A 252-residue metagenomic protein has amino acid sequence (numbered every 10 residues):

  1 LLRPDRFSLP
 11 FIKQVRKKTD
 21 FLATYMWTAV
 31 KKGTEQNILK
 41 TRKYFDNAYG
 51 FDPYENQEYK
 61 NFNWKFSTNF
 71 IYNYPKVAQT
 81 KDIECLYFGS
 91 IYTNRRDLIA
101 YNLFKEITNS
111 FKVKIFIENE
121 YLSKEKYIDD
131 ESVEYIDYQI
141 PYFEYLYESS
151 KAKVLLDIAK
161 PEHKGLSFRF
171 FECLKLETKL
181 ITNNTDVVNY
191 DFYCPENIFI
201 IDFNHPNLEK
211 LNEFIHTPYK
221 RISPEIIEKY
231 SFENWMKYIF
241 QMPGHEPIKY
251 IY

Functional and structural regions predicted by a protein language model:
L2-P4, E118-N119: Short, well-ordered beta-to-alpha junction loops that form the rim of enzyme active sites and present histidine/acidic
R3-N109, Y250: Catalytic core of nucleotide-activated saccharide and alditol-phosphate transferases
F21, K112, K179: Residue-level detector of anion-binding/catalytic polar loops
T24-V30, G50, K114-L122, I201-F203 (+1 more regions): A generic structural motif
I38-K40, A78-Y87, Y127-S132, L211-Y219: Short, surface-exposed amphipathic charged segments that create phosphate/polyanion-binding patches used for binding
G50-Q57, I117-S123, N183-V188: Short, polar loop motifs at secondary-structure junctions
K105-Y138, F143, T185: Catalytic donor nucleotide-activated moiety binding site of glycosyltransferases and closely related
E131-D137, Y142-Y252: Catalytic binding pocket for nucleotide-activated donors in carbohydrate/polymer assembly enzymes
